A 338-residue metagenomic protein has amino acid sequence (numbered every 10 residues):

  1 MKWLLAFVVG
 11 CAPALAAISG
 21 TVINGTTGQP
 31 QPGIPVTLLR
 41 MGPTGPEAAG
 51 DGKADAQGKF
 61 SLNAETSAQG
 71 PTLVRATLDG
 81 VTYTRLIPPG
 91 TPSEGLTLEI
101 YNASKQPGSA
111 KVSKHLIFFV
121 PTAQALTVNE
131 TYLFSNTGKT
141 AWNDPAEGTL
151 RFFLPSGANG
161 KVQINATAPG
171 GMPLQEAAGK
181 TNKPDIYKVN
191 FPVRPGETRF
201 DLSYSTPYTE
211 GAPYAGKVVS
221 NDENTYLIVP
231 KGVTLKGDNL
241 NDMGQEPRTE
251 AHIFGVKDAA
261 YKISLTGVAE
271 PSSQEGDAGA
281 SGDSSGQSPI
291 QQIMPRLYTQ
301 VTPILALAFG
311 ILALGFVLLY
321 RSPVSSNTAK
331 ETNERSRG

Functional and structural regions predicted by a protein language model:
W3-A12: Sec-dependent N-terminal signal peptides
A16-G338: Lumenal/extracellular ectodomains and adaptor appendage modules of the eukaryotic vesicle/secretory system
